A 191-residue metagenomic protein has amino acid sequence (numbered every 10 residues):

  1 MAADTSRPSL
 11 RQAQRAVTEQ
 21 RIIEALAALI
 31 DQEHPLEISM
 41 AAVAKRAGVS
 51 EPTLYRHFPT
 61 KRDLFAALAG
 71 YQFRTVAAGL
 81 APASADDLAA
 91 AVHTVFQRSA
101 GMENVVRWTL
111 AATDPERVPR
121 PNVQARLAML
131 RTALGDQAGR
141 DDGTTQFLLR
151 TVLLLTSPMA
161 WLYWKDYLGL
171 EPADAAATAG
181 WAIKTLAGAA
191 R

Functional and structural regions predicted by a protein language model:
M1-G48, D63: Basic, helix-initiating cap at the start of DNA-binding domains
A28-Q32, E37-I38, A66-T94: Amphipathic alpha-helical linker/stalk segments
A42, R46, A77-N104, V123-R126: Hydrophobic alpha-helical connector segments
G48-F58: Short hydrophobic/aromatic patch on the recognition helix
F58, L68-A69, A179: DNA major-groove recognition helix of helix-turn-helix
L68-A69, Q97-Q124, R131, L162-Y163: Amphipathic alpha-helical segments used for helix-helix packing
A90-H93, Q97, P115-R150, T156 (+1 more regions): Amphipathic alpha-helical packing segments from all-alpha helical-bundle domains
